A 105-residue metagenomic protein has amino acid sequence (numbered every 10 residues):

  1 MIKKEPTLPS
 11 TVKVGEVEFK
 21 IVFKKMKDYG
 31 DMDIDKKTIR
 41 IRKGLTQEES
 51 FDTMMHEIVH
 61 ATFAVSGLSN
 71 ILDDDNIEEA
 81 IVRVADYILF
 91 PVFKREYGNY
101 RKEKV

Functional and structural regions predicted by a protein language model:
M1-E49, V65-V105: Metalloprotease/metallohydrolase-associated module, dominated by Zn2+-dependent proteases
D52-A64: Active-site recognition of the HExxH zinc-binding catalytic motif
